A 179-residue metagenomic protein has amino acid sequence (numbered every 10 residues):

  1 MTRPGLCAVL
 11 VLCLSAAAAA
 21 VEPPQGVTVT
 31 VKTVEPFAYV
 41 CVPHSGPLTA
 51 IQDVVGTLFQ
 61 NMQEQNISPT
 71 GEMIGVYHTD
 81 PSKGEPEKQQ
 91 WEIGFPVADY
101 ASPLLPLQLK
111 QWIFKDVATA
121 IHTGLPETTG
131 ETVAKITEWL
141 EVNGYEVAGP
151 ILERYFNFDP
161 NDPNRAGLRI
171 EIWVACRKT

Functional and structural regions predicted by a protein language model:
M1-A8: Bacterial N-terminal signal peptides that target proteins for export
L14-T179: A solvent-exposed interaction/effector surface
